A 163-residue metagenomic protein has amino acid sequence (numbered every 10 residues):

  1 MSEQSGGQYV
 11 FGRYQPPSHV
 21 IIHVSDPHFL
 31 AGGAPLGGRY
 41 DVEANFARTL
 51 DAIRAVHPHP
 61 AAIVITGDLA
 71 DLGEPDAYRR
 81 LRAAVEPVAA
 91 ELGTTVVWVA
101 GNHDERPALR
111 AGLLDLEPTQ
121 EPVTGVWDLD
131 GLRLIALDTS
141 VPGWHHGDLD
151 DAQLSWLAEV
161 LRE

Functional and structural regions predicted by a protein language model:
M1-R79: N-terminal active-site segment of His-dependent metallophosphoesterases
Y9-R13, P75-R162: Extended active-site neighborhood of metal-dependent phosphoesterases/phosphodiesterases
S18, H59-A61, G93-V96, E163: Loop/turn elements at helix/coil->beta-strand transitions in domains of secreted/extracellular proteins
